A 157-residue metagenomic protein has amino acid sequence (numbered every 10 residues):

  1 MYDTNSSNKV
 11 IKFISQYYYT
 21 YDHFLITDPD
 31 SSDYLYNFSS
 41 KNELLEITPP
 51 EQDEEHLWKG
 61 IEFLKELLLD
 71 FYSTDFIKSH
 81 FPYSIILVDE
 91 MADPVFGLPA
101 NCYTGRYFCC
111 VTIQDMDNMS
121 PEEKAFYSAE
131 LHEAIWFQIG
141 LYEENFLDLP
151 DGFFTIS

Functional and structural regions predicted by a protein language model:
M1-T74: Acidic/polar, low-complexity intrinsically disordered N-terminal segments immediately downstream of a Sec signal
P29, P49-P50, P82, P99 (+1 more regions): Proline-rich intrinsically disordered, low-complexity coils
F38, D89, I113: Pocket-edge structural micro-motifs
K41-I47, R106-I113: Glycine-rich, often proline-containing surface loops adjacent to acidic residues and nearby aromatics that form
E54-Y107: Auxiliary, metal-adjacent structural segments of Zn-dependent hydrolase domains
F108-S157: Active-site recognition of the HExxH zinc-binding catalytic motif
